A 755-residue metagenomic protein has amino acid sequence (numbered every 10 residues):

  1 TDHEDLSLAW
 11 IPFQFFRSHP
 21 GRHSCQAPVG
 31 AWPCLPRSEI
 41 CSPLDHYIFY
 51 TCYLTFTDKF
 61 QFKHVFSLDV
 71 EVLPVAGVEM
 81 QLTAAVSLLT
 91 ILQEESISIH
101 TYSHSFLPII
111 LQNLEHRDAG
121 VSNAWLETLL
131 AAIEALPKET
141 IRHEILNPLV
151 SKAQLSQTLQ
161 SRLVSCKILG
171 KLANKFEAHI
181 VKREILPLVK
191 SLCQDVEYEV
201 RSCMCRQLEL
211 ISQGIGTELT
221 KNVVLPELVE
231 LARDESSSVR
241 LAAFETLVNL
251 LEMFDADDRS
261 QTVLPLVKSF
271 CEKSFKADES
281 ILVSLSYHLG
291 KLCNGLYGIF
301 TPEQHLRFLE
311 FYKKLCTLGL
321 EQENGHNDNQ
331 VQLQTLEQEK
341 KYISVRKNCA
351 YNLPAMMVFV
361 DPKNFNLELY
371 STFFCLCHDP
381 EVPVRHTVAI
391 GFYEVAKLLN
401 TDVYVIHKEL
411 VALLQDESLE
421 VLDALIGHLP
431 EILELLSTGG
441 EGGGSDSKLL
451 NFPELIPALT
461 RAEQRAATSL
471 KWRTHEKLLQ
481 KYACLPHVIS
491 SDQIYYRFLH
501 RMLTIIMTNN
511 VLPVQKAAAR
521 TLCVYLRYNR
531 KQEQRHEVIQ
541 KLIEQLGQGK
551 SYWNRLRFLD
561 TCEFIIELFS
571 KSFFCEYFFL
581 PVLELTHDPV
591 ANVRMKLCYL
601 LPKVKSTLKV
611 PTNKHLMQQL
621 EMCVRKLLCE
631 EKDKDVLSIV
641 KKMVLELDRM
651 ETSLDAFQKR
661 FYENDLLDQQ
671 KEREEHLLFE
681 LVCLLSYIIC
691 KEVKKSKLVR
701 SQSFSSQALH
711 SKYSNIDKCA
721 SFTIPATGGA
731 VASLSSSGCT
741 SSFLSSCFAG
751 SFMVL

Functional and structural regions predicted by a protein language model:
T1-L755: Extended, low-complexity, acidic/polar intrinsically disordered regions that flank or interrupt HEAT/TOG/ARM solenoid
